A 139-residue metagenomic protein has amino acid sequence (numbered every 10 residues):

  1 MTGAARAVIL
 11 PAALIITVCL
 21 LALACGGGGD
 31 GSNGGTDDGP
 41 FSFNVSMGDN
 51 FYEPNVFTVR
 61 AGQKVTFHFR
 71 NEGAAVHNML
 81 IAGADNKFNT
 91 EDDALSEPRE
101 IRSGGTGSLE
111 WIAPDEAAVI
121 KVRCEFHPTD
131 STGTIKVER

Functional and structural regions predicted by a protein language model:
M1-L23: Sec-dependent bacterial lipoprotein signal peptides
G3, L23, M47-G48, V56 (+1 more regions): Extracytoplasmic/periplasmic mature domains of Sec-exported, cell-envelope-associated bacterial proteins
L21-A22, F51, R99-R139: Extracellular/periplasmic metallocenter environments
G26-G29: Bacterial signal peptide processing site
S32-N33: Cross-kingdom eukaryotic intrinsically disordered, low-complexity regulatory regions of nuclear proteins
T36-V65: N-terminal edge beta-strand
N55-L80, G107-D115, V119-V122, K136: Beta-strand cores of secreted/periplasmic/IMS beta-sandwich domains, seen most often in copper-related folds
D85-N89, D93: Acidic, glycine-anchored loop motifs typical of Ca2+
